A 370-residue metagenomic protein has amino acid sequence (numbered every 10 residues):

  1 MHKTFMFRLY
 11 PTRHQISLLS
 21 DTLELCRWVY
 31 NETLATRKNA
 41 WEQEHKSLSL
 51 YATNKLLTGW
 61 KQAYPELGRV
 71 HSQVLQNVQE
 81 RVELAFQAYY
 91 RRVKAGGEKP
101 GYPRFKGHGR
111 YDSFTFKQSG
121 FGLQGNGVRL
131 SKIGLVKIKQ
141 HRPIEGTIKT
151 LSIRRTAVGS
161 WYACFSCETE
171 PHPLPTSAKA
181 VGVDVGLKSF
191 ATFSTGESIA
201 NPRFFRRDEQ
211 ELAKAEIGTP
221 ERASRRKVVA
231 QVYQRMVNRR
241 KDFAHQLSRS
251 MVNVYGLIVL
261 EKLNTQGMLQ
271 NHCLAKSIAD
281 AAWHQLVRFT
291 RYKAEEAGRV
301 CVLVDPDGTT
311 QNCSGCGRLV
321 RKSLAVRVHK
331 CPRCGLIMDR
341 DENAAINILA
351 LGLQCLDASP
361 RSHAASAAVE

Functional and structural regions predicted by a protein language model:
M1-L75: Gly/serine-rich nucleotide phosphate-binding loop at the start of the catalytic core of nucleotide/ADP-ribose-handling
K3-M6, S17, R129-K132, R142-K149 (+1 more regions): Positively charged, helix-rich recognition surfaces that bind polyanionic ligands
L34-W41, F86-G97, T169: Long, hydrophobic, amphipathic alpha-helical segments used as structural scaffolds
W41-N54, K94-G97, L174-T176, I217-R222: Short, glycine- and charge-enriched coil/turn segments that flank and shape catalytic ligand pockets
Y51-T156, D280: Acidic carboxylate diad motif detector
